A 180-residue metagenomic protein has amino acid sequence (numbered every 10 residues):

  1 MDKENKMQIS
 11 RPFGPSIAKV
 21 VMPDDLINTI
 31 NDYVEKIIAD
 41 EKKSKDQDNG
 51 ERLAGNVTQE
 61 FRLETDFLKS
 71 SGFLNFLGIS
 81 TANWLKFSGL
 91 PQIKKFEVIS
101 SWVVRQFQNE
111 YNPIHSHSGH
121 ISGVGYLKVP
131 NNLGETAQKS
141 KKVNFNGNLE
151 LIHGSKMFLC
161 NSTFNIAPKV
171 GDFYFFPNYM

Functional and structural regions predicted by a protein language model:
M1-Q92, W102, N109-N112: Non-heme Fe(II)/2-oxoglutarate
K95: Long, positively charged binding patches that form subdomain-scale interaction surfaces for polyanionic ligands
I99-F175: Catalytic core of non-heme Fe(II) oxygenases with the double-stranded beta-helix
